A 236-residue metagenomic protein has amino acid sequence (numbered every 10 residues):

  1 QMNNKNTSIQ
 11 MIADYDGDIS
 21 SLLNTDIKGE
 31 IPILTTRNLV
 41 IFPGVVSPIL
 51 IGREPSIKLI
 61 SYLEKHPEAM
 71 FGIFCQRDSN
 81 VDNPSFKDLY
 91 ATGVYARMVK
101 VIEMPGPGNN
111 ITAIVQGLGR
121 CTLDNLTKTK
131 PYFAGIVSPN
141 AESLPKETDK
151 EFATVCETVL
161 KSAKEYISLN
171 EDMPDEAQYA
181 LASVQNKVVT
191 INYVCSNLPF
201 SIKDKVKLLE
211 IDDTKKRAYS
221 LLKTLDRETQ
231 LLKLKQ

Functional and structural regions predicted by a protein language model:
Q1-Q236: N-terminal low-complexity, acidic/polar interaction/targeting segments
